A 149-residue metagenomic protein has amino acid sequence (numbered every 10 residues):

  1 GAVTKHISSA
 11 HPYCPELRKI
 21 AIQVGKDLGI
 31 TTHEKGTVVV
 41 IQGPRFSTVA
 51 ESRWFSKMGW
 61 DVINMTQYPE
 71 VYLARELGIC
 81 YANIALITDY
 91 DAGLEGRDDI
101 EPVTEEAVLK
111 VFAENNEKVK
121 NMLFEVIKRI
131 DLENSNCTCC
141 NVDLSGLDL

Functional and structural regions predicted by a protein language model:
G1-E95, E106-E117, M122-I130, N134-L149: Glycine-rich phosphate- or other oxyanion-binding loops that anchor nucleotides, phosphorylated ligands
E101-V103: Membrane-interfacial helix-loop-helix connectors in multipass membrane proteins
